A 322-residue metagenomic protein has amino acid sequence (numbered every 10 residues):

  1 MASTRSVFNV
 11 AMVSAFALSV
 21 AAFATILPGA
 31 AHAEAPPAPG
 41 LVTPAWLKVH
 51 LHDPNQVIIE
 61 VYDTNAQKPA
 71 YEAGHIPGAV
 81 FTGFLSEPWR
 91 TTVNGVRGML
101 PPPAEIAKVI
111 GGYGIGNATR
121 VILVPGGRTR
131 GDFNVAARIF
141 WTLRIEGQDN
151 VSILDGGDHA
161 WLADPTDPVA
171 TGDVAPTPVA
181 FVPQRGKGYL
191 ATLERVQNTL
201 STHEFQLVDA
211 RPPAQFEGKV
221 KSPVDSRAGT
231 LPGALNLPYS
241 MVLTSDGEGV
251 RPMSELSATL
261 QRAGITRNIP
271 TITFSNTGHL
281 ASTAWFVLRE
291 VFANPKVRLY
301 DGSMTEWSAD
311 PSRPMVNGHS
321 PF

Functional and structural regions predicted by a protein language model:
M1-N9: N-terminal secretory signal peptides that target proteins for export/translocation
A11-P28: Bacterial N-terminal signal peptides
E34-A118, G126, G131, T199-A263 (+1 more regions): Positively charged, proline/Ser/Thr-rich regional signature most characteristic of the Rhodanese/CDC25-like
A35, L100-T202, V220, G229 (+2 more regions): Thiolate-centered catalytic microenvironments shared by cysteine-dependent enzyme domains
P54-I58, D149-N150, P270-T271, P295-K296: Short active-site oxyanion
A73, A163, A309: Phosphate-coordinating loops and pocket residues in cytosolic domains that bind phosphorylated ligands
N94-G98, D167-A170, R251, S312-V316: Short, surface-exposed amphipathic charged segments that create phosphate/polyanion-binding patches used for binding
A258, A263-S320: C-terminal soluble interaction/assembly domains
